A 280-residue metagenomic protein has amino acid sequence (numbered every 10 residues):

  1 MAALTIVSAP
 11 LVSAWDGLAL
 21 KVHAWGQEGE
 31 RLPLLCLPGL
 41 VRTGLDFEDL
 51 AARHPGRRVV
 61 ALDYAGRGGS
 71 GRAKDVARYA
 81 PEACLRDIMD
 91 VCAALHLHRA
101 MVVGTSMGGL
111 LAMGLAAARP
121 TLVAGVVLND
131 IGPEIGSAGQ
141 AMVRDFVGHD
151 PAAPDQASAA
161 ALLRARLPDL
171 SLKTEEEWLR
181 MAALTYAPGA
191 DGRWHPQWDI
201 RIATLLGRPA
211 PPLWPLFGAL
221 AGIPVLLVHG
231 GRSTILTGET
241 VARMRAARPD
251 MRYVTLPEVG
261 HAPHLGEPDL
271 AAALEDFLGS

Functional and structural regions predicted by a protein language model:
M1-L34, P55-R57, L97, E275-S280: Alpha/beta-hydrolase fold catalytic core
K21-G71: Conserved HGGG/HGGXW glycine-rich cap/lid loop of the alpha/beta-hydrolase fold
E48-A51, V60-V103: Active-site loop/oxyanion-hole signature of alpha/beta-hydrolase fold enzymes
D63-G68, G132, V259-G260: Short beta-to-alpha linker loops that shape the active-site pocket of alpha/beta-hydrolase fold enzymes
H98-S137: Conserved hydrolase catalytic core segment
P154-P211: Conserved alpha/beta-hydrolase catalytic His-Asp/Glu region
G189-A246, T255: Conserved serine/cysteine hydrolase catalytic core
V259-P268: Catalytic histidine-centered segment of alpha/beta-hydrolase-like enzymes
